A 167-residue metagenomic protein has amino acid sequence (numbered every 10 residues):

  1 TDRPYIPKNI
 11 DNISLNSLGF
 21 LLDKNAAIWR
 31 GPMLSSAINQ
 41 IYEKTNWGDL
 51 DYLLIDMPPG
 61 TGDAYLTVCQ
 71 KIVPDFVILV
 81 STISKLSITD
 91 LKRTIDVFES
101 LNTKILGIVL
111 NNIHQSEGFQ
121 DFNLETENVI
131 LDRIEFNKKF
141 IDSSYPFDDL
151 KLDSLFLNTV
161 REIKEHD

Functional and structural regions predicted by a protein language model:
T1-L21, S35: Phosphate-binding loop that captures ATP/GTP phosphates
S17-L18, I78-T82, I108-N111: Conserved beta-strand segments of the P-loop GTPase G domain that flank and frequently precede/overlap
L18-T67, I72: Switch II (G3) loop of P-loop NTPases
L21-D23, P59-G60, I83-L86, N112-S116 (+1 more regions): Conserved nucleotide-binding/hydrolysis micro-motifs of P-loop NTPases
G31, S35-N39, G62, K85-K92 (+3 more regions): Amphipathic alpha-helical transducer elements in NTP-driven molecular machines
D51-Y52, D75, L106, L131: Conserved acidic residues
I55-D90, T94-F98: Conserved P-loop NTPase nucleotide-binding/switch module
I95-D167: C-terminal lobe/tail of nucleotide-utilizing enzymes
